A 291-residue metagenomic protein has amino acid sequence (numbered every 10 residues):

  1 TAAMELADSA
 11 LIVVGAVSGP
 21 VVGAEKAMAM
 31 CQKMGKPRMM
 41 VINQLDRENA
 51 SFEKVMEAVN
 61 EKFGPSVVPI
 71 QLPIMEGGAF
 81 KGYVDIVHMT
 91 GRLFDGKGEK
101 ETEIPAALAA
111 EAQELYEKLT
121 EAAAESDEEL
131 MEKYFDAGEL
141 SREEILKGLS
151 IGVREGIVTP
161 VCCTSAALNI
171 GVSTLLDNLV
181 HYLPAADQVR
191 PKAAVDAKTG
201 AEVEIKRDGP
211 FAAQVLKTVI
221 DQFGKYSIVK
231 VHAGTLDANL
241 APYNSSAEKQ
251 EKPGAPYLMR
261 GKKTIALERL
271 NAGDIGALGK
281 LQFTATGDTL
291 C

Functional and structural regions predicted by a protein language model:
T1-C291: Structural and coupling elements of P-loop NTPases
